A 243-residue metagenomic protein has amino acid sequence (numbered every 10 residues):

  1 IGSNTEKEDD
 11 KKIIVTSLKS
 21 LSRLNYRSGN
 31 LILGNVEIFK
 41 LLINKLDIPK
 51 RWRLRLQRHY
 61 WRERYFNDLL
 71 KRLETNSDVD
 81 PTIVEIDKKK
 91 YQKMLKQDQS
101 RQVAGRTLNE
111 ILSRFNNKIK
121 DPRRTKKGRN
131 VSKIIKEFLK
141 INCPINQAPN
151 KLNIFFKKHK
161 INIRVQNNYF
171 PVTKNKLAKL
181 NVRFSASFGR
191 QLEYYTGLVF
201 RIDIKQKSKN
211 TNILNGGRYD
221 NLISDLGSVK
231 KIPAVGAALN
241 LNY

Functional and structural regions predicted by a protein language model:
I1-H59: Internal, well-ordered domain-core segments that constitute the primary functional module of diverse proteins
I1-R27, P81-Y243: Positively charged, Gly/Ser-enriched RNA/tRNA-binding surfaces
K12, K40-D47, L56-Q57, L70 (+4 more regions): General "foldedness" signal
I32-V36, Y65-R72, R218-I223, N240: Low-complexity, flexible helical/coil segments
D47-V79, I204-Q206: Acidic, His- and aromatic-enriched active-site or binding-groove loops in soluble protein domains that engage sugars
